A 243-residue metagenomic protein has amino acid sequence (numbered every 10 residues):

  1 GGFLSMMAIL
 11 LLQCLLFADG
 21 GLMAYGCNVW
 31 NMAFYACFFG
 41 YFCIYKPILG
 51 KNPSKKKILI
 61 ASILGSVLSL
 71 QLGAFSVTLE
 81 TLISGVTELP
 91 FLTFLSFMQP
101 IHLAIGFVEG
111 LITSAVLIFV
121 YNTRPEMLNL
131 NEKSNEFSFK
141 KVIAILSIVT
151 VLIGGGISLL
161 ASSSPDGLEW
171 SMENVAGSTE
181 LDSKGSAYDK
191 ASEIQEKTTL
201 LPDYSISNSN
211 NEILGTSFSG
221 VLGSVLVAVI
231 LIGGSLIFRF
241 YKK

Functional and structural regions predicted by a protein language model:
G1-Y41: Alpha-helical membrane segments and adjacent membrane-interface helices in multi-pass membrane proteins
Q13, N31-G73: Short helix-perturbing small/polar motifs within transmembrane alpha-helices
F38-C43, S66-T78, T113-I118, L146-S158 (+1 more regions): Hydrophobic core segments of alpha-helical transmembrane domains in multi-pass membrane transport and ion-translocation
S76-T87, S163-S164: Membrane-helix interface motif
T93-I148, L152: Alpha-helical transmembrane segments and their cytosolic interface
T123, M127, I232-K243: Membrane-interface capping segments at transmembrane-helix boundaries
V149-E196: Aromatic-rich transmembrane-lumenal/periplasmic boundary elements in polytopic membrane proteins
I194-G234: Individual transmembrane alpha-helix segments
